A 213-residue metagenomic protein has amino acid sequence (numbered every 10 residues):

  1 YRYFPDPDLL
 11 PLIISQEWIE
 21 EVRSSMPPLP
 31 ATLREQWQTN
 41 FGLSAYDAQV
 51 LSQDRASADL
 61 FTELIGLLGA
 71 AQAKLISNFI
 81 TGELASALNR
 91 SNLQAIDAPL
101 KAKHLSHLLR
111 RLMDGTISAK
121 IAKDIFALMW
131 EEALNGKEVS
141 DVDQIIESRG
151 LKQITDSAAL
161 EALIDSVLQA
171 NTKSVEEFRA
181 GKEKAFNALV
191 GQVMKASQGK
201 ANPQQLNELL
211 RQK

Functional and structural regions predicted by a protein language model:
Y1-K213: Charged, compositionally biased, marginally structured helical/coil segments
